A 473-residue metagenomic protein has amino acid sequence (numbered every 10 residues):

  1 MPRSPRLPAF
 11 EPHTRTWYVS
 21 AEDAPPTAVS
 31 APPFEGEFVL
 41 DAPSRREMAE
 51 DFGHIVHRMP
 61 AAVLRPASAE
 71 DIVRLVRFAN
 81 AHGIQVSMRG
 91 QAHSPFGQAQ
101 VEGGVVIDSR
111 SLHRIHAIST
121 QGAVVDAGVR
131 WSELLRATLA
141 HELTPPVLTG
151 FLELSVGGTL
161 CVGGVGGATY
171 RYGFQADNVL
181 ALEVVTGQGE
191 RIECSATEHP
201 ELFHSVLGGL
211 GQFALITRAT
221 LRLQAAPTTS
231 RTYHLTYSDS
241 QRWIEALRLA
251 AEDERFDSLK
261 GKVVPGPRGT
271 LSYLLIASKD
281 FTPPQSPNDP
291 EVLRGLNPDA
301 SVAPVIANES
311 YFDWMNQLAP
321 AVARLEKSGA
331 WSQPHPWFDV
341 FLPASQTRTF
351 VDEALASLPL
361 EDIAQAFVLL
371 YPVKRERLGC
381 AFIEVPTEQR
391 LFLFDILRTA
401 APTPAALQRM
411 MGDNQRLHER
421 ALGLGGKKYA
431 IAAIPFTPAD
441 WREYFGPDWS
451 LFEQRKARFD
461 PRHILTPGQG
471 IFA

Functional and structural regions predicted by a protein language model:
P2-P25, E37, A42, F452-A473: Intrinsic disorder at enzyme termini
P2-R3, T14-T16, G269-L271, M315-S328 (+2 more regions): Short glycine/threonine-rich loop-to-helix capping motif typified by GTGT followed within a few residues by an Asp-Pro
R6-F10, C161, L180-T349, A356 (+1 more regions): C-terminal substrate-binding/cap subdomain adjacent to the FAD-binding core in PCMH-type and related FAD-linked
Y18, P43, F52-T149, V162-A168: Glycine-rich N-terminal segment of FAD-binding domains in flavoprotein oxidoreductases, spanning the beta-loop-helix
A28-M48: Conserved oxyanion/phosphate-binding beta-strand-loop segments in alpha/beta enzyme cores
A127, R348, F392, A400-G412 (+1 more regions): Extended C-terminal subregions enriched in glycine
A323-L325, P336, L422-A473: Activity-critical C-terminal alpha-helical subdomain
S345-A401: C-terminal structural cap/anchor segments
